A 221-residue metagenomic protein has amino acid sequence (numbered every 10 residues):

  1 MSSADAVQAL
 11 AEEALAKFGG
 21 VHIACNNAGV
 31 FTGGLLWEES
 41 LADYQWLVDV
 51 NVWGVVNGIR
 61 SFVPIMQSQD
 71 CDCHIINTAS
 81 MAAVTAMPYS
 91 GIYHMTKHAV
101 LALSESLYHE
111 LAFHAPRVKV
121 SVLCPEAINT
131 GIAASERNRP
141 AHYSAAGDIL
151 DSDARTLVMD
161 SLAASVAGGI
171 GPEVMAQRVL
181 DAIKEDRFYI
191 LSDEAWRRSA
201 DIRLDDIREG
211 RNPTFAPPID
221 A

Functional and structural regions predicted by a protein language model:
M1-A9, L41: The beta1-alpha1 cofactor-binding region of Rossmann-like NAD(H)/NADP(H)-dependent oxidoreductases
V7, L35-L36, D43-Q45: Substrate-binding pocket helix/loop in short-chain dehydrogenase/reductase
E13-A24, T32: A glycine-rich helix->loop->beta "capping" turn within Rossmann-like NAD(P)(H)-dependent oxidoreductase domains
I59, T96: Active-site helix of classical SDR
S80: Residue(s) in the substrate-gating loop at a strand-loop-helix junction that position the organic substrate next
M87-I92: Active-site loop immediately N-terminal to the catalytic Tyr-X3-Lys motif of short-chain dehydrogenase/reductase
A112-Y189: SDR active-site lid
